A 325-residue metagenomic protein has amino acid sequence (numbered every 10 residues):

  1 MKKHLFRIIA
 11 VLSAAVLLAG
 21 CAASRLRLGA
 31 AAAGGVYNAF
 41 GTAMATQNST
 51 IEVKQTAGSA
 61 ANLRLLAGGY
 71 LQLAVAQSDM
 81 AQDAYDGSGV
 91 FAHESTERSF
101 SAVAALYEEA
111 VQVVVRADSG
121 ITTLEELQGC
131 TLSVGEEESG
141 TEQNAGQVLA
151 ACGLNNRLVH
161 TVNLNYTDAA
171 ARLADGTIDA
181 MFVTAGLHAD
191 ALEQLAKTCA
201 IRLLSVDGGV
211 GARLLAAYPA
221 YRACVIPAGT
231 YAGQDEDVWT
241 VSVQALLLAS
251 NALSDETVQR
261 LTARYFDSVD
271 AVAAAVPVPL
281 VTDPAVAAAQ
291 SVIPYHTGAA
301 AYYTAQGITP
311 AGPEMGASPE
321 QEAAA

Functional and structural regions predicted by a protein language model:
M1-I9: Bacterial N-terminal signal peptides that target proteins for export
L17-G20: C-terminal motif of bacterial Sec signal peptides marking the signal peptidase cleavage site
S24-I51, E108-D175, A289, I293-G298: Bilobed "Venus flytrap"/periplasmic-binding protein-like clamshell domains and structurally analogous long
F40, L164, D168, A174-D175 (+4 more regions): An extracytoplasmic/periplasmic, membrane-proximal ligand-sensing/linker region
T42, A60-Q72, Q147, T167-M181 (+1 more regions): Short helices/loops that flank or line small-molecule/ion binding pockets
Q55-S59, G69-G89, N165-Y166, F182-A189 (+1 more regions): Beta->alpha turn/N-cap motifs
H93-L106, T230-W239: A structural signal for short loop-to-beta-strand junctions that line the ligand-binding cleft of periplasmic/secreted
E108-I121, L214-P219, Q234, T240-T257 (+1 more regions): A bilobed periplasmic-binding-protein/Venus flytrap-type ligand-binding module shared by bacterial periplasmic
